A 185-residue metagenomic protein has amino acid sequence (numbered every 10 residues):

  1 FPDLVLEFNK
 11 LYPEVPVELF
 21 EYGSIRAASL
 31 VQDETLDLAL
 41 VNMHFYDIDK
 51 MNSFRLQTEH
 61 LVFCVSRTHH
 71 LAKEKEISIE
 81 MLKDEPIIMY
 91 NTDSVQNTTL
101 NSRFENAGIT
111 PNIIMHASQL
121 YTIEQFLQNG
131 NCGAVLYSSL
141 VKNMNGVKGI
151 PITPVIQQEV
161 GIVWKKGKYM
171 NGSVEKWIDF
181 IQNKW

Functional and structural regions predicted by a protein language model:
F1, P86-A107, M170-I178: Secondary-structure junction motif
F1-Y46, H116-A117: Central regulatory/effector-binding core of bacterial HTH transcription factors
G23, S78, S118-Q119, Y137: Short loop/turn segments at beta->alpha junctions
A28, Q32, I79, I123-E124: Short hydrophobic/charged patches on amphipathic alpha-helices used for structural packing and interfaces
V31-V41, L61, I109, L127-A134: Alpha-to-beta junction loops
I48-F54, T58-H60, Y121-G167: Beta-alpha-beta core module
K50-L61, V65-I87, G172-E175: Flexible hinge/capping segments at coil-to-helix
E159, V163-W185: Extended ligand-binding regions for polar small-molecule ligands
